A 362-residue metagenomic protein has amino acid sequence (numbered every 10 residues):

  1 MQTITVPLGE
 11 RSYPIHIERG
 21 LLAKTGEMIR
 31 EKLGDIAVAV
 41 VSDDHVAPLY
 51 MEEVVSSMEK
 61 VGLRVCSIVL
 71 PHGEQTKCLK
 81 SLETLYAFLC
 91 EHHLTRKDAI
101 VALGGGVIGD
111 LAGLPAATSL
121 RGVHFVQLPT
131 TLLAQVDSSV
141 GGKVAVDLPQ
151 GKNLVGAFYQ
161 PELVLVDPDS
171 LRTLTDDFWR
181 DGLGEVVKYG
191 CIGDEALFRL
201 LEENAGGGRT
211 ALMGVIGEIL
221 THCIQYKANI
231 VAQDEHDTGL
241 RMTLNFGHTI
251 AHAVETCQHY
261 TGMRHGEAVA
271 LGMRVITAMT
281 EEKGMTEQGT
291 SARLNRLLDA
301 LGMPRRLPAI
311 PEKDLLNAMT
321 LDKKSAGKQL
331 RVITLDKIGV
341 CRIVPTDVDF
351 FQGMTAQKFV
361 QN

Functional and structural regions predicted by a protein language model:
M1-A99: ATP/NTP phosphate-donor binding region
Q2, G184-V186, M285-N362: C-terminal charged capping/lid subdomain of soluble metabolic enzymes
P7, H93-T95, T118-L120, D147-L148 (+4 more regions): Solvent-exposed alpha-helices and their adjacent loops that cap or buttress functional pockets in soluble metabolic
H16, L114-G206: A glycine/threonine-rich phosphate-anchoring loop and its flanking beta-alpha core in nucleotide/phosphate-binding
C66-I68, V101, V126-L128, L163-V166 (+1 more regions): Hydrophobic/aromatic beta-strand patches that form the interior of the parallel beta-sheet core in alpha/beta enzyme
V107-L114, Q135-V136, A253: Short glycine/serine/threonine-rich phosphate/pyrophosphate-binding segments that cradle anionic phosphate groups
R199-K313: Active-site segments that bind and position negatively charged phosphate/pyrophosphate groups
